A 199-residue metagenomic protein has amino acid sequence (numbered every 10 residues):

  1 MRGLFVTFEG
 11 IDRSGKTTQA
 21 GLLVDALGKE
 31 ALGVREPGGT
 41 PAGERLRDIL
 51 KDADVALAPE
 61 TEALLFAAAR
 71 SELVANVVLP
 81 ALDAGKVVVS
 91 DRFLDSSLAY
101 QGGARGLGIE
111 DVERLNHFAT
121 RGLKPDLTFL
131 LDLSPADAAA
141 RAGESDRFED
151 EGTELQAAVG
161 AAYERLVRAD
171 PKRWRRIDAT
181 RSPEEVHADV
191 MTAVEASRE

Functional and structural regions predicted by a protein language model:
M1-L4: Extreme N-terminal, non-catalytic leader segments that precede Walker-type/kinase nucleotide-binding cores
F8: Hydrophobic anchor at the beta1->P-loop junction of P-loop NTPases
R13: Walker A (P-loop) phosphate-binding loop of P-loop NTPases
T17: Walker A/P-loop
V24, A136-E199: NTP-dependent small-molecule kinase module
K29-T120, D189: ATP-dependent small-molecule kinase phosphotransfer cores that center on conserved nucleotide phosphate-binding segments
S96-A162: A glycine- and Lys/Arg-enriched "phosphate-lid" helix/loop adjacent to the NTP-binding pocket of small-molecule kinases
